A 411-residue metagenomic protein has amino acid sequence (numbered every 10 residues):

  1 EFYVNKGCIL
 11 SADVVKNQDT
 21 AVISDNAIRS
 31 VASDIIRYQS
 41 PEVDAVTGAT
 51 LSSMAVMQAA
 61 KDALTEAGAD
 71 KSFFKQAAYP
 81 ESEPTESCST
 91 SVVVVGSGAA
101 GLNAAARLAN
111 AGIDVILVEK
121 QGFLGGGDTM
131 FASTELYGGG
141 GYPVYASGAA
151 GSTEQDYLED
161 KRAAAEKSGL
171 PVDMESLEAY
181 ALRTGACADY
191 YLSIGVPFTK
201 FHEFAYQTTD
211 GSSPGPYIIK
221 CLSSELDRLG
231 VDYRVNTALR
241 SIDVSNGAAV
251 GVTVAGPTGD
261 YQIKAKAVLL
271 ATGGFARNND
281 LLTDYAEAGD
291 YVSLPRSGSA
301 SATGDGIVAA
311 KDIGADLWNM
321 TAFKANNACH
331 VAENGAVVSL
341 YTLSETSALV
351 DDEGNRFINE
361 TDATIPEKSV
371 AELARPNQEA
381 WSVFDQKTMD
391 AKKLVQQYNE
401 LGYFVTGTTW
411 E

Functional and structural regions predicted by a protein language model:
E1-Q76: Active-site- and interface-proximal helix/loop "cap" or "latch" segments in soluble metabolic and energy-transducing
S72-S89, G354: A short, basic/flexible loop-to-alpha-helix module at the beginning of a structural domain
E81-A100, I116: Beta1/beta-strand and adjacent pyrophosphate-binding region of the FAD-binding site in flavoprotein oxidoreductases
S87-T90, P257-A267: Core beta-strand elements of the Rossmann-like FAD/NAD(P) dinucleotide-binding domain in flavoenzyme oxidoreductases
F123, G127-D232, L349, R356 (+2 more regions): Conserved N-terminal/central alpha/beta ligand/cofactor-binding core
D227-R240, M320: A conserved beta-strand/loop element that lines the FAD pocket in flavoprotein oxidoreductases
I263-H330: Glycine-rich loop(s) and the adjacent beta-strand/alpha-helix scaffold that form part
I307-A309, D316-E411: An anion/pyrophosphate-binding glycine-rich loop and adjacent beta-alpha core in soluble alpha-beta enzymes
